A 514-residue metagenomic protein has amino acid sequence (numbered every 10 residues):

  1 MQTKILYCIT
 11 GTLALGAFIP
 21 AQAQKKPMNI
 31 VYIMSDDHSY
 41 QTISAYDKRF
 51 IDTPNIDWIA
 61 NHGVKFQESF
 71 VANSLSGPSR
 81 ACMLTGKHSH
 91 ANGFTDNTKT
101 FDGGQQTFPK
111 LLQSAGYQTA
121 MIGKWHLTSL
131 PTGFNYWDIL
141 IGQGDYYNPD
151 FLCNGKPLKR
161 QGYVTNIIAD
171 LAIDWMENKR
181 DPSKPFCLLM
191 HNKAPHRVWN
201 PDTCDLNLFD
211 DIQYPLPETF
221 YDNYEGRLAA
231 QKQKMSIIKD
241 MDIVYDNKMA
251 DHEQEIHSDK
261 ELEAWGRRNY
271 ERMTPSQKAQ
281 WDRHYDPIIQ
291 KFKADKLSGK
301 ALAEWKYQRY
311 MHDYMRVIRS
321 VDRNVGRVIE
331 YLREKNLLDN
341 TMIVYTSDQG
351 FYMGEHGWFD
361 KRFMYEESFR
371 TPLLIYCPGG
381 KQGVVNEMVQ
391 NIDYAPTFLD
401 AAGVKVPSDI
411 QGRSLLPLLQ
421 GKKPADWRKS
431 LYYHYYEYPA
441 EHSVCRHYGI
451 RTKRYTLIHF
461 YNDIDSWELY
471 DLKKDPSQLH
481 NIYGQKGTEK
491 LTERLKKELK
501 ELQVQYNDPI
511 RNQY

Functional and structural regions predicted by a protein language model:
M1-I9: Bacterial N-terminal signal peptides that target proteins for export
C8, L13, A21-Y461, D465-W467 (+2 more regions): Formylglycine-dependent sulfatase
K473: Residues forming the ATP-binding cleft of Hanks-type serine/threonine protein kinase domains
